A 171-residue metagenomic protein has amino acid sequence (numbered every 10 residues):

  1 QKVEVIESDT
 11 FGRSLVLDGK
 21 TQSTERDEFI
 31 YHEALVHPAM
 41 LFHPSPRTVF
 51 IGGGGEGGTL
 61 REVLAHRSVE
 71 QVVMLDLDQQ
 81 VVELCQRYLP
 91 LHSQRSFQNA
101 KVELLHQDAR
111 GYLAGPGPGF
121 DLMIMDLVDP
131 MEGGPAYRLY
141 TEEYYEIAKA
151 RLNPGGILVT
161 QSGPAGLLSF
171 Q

Functional and structural regions predicted by a protein language model:
Q1, Q22-S23: Local beta-strand/beta-hairpin segments that build beta-sheet-rich folds
Q1-S14: N-terminal auxiliary segments of SAM/dcSAM-dependent transferases
S23-Q171: The AdoMet/dcAdoMet-binding core of the Class I SAM-like
